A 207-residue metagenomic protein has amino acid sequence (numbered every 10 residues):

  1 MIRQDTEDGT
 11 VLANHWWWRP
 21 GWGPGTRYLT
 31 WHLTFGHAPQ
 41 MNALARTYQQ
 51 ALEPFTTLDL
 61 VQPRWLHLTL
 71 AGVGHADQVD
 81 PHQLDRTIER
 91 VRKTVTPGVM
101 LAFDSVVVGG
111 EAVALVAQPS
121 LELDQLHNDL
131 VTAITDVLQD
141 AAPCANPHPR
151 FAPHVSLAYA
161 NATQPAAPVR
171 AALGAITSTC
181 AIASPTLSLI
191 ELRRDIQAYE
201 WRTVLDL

Functional and structural regions predicted by a protein language model:
M1-L207: Histidine-dependent nucleotide/RNA phosphoesterase domain, centered on the 2H-phosphoesterase fold with its duplicated
